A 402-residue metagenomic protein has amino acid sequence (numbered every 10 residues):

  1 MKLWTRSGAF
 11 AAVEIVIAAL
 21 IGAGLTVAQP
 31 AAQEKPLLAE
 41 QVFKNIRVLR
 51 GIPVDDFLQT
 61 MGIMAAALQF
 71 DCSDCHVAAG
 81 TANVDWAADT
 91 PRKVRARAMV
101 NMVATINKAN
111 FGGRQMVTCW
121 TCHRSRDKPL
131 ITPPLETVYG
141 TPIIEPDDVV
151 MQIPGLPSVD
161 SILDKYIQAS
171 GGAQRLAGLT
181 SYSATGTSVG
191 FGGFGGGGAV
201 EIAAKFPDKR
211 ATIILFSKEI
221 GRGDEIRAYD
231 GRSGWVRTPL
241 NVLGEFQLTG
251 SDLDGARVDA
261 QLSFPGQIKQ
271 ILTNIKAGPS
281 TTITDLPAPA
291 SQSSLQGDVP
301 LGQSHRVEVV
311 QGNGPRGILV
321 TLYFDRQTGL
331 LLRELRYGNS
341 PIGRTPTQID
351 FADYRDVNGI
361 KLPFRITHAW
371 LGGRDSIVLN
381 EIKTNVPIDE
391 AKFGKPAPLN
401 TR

Functional and structural regions predicted by a protein language model:
A11-G24: Bacterial N-terminal signal peptides
P36-V77, V159-G186: Mature N-terminal segment immediately following signal peptide/propeptide cleavage in secreted/periplasmic
R50, G140-E201, P398-R402: N-terminal cleavable signal peptides for secretion/export
G51, G80-T105, I131-E145: Gly/Gly-Pro-rich "capping" loops immediately C-terminal to redox-active cysteine motifs in periplasmic/lumenal
Q69-A79, M116-R126: The canonical Cys-X-X-Cys-His
I167-V242, N274-Q292: N-terminal mature ectodomain segment of secretory-pathway/periplasmic proteins
E219-I220, G297, L301-N400: Gly/Pro-enriched, hydrophobic low-complexity segments that function as extracytoplasmic propeptides/linkers
W235-G266: Acidic/charged, solvent-exposed loop-and-adjacent secondary-structure segments enriched in E/D, K/R, S/T, and G/P
